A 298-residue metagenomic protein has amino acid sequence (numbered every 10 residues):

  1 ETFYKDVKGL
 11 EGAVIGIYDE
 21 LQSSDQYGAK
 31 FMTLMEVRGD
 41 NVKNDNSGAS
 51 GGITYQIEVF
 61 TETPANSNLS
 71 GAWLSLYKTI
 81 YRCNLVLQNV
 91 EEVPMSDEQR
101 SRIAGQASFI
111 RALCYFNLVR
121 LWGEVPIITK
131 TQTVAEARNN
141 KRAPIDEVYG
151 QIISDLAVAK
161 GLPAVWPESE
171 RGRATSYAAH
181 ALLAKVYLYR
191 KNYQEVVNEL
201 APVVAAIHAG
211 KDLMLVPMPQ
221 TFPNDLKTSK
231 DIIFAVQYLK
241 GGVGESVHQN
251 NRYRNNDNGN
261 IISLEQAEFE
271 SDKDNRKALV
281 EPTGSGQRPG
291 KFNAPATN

Functional and structural regions predicted by a protein language model:
E1-E36, L85, D146, F222: Acidic, glycine-rich segments characteristic of secretory precursors and extracytoplasmic regions
E11, D19-D25, G48-W122, A137 (+3 more regions): Conserved, well-structured interaction surfaces
G28-A49, V125-T129, A164-N250: Short, surface-exposed recognition loops and adjoining beta-strand edges that mediate ligand/DNA contacts, enriched
I53-S75, P202-N298: Elongated scaffold/linker segments in the mid-to-C-terminal portions of large proteins
R82, V148, D155, E199-P202 (+1 more regions): Alpha-helical solenoid repeat scaffolds, predominantly canonical TPR units
E124-D146, G150: Short coil/linker segments at helix-helix boundaries
